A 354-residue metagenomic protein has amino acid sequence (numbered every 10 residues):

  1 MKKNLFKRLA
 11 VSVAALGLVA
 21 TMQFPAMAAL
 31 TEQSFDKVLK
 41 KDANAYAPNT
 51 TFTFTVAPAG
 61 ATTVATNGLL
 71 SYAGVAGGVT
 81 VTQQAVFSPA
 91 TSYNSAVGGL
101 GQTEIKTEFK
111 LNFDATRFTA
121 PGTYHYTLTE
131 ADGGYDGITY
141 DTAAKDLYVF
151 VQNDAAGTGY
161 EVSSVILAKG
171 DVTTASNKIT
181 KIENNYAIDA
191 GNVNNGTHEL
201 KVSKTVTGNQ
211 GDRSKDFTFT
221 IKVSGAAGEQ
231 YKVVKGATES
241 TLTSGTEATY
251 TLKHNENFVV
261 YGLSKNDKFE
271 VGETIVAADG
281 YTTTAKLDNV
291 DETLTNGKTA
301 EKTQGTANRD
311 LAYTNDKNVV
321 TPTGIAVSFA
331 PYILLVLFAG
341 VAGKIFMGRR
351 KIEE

Functional and structural regions predicted by a protein language model:
K2-E354: Solvent-exposed loop/turn and edge beta-strand elements of beta-rich ligand-binding domains
